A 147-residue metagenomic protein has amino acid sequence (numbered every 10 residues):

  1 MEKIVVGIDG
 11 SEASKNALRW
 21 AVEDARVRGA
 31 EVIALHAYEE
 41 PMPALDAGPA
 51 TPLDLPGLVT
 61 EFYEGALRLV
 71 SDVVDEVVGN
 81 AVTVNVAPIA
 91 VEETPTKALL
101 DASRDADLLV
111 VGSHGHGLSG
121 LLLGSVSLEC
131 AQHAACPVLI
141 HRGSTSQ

Functional and structural regions predicted by a protein language model:
E2-P56, N85, A102, H133: Small/aliphatic-rich secondary-structure junction motif
D9, V74, H114: Short glycine-/small-residue-rich Rossmann-like dinucleotide-binding loops
A13, V27, D75-L109, T145-Q147: Structural beta-alpha unit
I33-L35, A87-V91, L139-H141: General small-molecule cofactor/ligand-binding pocket signal
H36, G112-H114, R142-G143: Short secondary-structure boundary segments
L53-R68: A short acidic, glycine-rich active-site loop that binds or catalyzes chemistry on phosphate/adenosine moieties
L108-Q132, Q147: Glycine-rich, Arg-bearing micro-motifs that act as flexible, cationic patches
H133-G143: Short, acidic/small-residue loops that bind anionic groups at enzyme active sites
